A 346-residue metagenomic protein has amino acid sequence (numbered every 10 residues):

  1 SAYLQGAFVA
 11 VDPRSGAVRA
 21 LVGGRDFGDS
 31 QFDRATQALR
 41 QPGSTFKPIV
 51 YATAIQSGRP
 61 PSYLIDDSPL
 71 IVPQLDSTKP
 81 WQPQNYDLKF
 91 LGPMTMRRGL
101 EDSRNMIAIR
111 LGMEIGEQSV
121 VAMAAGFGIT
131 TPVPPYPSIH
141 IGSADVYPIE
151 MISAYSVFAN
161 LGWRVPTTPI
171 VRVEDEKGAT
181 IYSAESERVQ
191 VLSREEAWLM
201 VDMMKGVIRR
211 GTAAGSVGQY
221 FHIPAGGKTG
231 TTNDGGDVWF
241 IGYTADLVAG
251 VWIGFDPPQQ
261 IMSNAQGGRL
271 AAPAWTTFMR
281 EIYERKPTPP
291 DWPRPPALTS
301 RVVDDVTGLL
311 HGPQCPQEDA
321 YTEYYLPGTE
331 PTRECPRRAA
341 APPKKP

Functional and structural regions predicted by a protein language model:
S1-D12, L21, F27-F32, F46 (+4 more regions): A penicillin-recognizing enzyme superfamily signal
A2-G6, D29-I49, P61-S68, M94 (+1 more regions): Short active-site loop at a secondary-structure junction that contains or immediately precedes the catalytic residue(s)
S15-G16, L39-D67, G99, A154-F158 (+2 more regions): Active-site SXXK
D29, I55, P61-S62, G128-V133: Proteins synthesized as precursors that undergo proteolytic processing into mature forms
R59-V120, R164, E174-G206: Conserved catalytic neighborhood of penicillin-recognizing serine enzymes
T78-P83, G116-S153, P169: Mid-domain, small-residue-enriched loop/turn segments at the edges of structured enzyme/sensor domains
A341-P346: N-terminal secretory targeting signals
